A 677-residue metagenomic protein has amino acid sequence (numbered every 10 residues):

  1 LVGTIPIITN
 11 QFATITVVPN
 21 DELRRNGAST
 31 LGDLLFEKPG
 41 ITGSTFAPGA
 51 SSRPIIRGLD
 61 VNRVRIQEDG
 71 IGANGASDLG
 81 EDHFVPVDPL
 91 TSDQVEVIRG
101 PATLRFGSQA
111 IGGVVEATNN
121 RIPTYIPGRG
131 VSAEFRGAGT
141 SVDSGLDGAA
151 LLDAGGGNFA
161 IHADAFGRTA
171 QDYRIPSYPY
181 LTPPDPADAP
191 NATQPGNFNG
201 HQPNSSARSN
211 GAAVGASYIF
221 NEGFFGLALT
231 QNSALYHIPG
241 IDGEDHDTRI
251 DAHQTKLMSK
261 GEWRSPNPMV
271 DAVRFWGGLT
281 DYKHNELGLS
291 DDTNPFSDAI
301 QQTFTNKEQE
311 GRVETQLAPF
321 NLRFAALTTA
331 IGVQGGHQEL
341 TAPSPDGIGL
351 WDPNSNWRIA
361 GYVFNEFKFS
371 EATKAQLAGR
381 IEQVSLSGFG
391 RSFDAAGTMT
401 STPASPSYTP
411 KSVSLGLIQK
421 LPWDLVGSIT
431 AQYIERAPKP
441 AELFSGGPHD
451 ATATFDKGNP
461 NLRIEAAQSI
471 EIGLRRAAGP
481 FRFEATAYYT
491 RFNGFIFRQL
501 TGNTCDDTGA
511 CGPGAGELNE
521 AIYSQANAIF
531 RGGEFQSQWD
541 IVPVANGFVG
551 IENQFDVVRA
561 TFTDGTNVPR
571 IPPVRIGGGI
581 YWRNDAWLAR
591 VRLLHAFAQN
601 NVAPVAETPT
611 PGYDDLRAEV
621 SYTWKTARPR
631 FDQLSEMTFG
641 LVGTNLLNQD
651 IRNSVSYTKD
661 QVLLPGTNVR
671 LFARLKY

Functional and structural regions predicted by a protein language model:
L1-R24, V61-R63: Short, acidic, small-residue-rich periplasmic hinge/interaction motif at the N-terminus of Gram-negative outer-membrane
G72-P101: Short acidic/polar hinge/loop motifs at secondary-structure boundaries that mediate gating or recognition
S141-T169, L181-L235, H253-R264, N321-R323 (+3 more regions): Transmembrane beta-barrel wall of Gram-negative outer-membrane proteins
P176, E435, Y488-N493, R498 (+2 more regions): C-terminal beta-signal and adjacent terminal beta-strands/loops of Gram-negative outer-membrane beta-barrel proteins
N204, N306-T315, A360, K457-R463 (+3 more regions): Outer membrane beta-barrel strand-and-loop segments of large Gram-negative receptors, especially TonB-dependent
S205, S209, E222-A272, D281-E308 (+2 more regions): Flexible loop and strand-edge segments within Gram-negative outer membrane beta-barrel domains
S233-H237, D281-K283, Q383-M399, S405 (+5 more regions): Surface-exposed extracellular loop regions of Gram-negative outer-membrane beta-barrel proteins, predominantly
F369-E371, A375, R482, Y488-F492 (+3 more regions): Gram-negative outer-membrane beta-barrel transporters
